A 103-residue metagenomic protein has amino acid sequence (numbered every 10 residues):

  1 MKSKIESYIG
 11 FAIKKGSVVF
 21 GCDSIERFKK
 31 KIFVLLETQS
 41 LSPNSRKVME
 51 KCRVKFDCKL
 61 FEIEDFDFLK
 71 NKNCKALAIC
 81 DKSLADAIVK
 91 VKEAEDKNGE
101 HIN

Functional and structural regions predicted by a protein language model:
M1-S3, N103: Conserved catalytic alpha/beta core of Sir2/sirtuin-type deacylases, generalized to analogous enzyme cores that bind
K4, N44, S83: Charged, alpha-helix-enriched surfaces in structured cytosolic catalytic cores of large nucleotide-utilizing machines
K4-V34: N-terminal first-folded block
Y8-F11, C22-E26, N44-L69, K92-A94: Positively charged, polar, low-complexity stretches
F33-V34, K59-L60, K75-A76: Structural motif
E37-S40: Structural motif
F66-N103: C-terminal structural segments of small proteins and small subunits
